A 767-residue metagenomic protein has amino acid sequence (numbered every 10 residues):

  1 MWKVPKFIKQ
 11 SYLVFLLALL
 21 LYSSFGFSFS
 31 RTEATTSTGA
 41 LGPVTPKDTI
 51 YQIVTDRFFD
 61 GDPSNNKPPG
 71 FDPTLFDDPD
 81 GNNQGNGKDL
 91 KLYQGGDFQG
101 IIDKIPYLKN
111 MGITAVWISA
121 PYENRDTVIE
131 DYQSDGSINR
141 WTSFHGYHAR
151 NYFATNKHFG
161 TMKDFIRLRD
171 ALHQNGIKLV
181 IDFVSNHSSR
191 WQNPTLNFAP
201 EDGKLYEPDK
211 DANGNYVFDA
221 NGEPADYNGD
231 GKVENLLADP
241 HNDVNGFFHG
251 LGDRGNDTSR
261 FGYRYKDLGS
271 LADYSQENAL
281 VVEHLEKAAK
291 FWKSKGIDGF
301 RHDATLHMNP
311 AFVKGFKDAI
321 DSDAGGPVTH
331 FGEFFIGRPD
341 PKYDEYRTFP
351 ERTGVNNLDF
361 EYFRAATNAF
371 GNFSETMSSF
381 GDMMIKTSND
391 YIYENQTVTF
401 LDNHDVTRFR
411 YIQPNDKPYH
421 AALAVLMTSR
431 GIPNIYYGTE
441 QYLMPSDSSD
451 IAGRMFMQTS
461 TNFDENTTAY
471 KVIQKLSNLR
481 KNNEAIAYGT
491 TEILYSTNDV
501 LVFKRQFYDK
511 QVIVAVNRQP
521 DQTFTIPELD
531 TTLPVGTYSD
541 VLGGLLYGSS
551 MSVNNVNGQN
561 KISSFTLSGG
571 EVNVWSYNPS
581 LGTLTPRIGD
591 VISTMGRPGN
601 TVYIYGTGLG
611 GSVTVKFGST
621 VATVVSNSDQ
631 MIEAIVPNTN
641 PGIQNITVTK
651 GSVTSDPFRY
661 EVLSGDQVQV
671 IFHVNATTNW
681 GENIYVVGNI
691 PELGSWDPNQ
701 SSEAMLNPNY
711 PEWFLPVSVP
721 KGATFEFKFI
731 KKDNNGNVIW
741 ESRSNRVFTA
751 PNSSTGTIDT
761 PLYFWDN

Functional and structural regions predicted by a protein language model:
Q10-F27: Sec-dependent N-terminal signal peptides of Gram-positive bacterial secreted proteins and lipoproteins
G42-D48, D56-K295, G315-F334, D340-K342 (+1 more regions): Substrate-binding/active-site clefts of carbohydrate-active enzymes
R169-A171, H187, D202, N213 (+11 more regions): Active-site-proximal helices and loops of the catalytic beta/alpha 8
D521, T531-V535, T607-S612, T677-E682 (+2 more regions): Short proline/glycine-enriched turn/loop motifs at strand-loop junctions of beta-rich domains
S552-V556, N560-L567, K732-N767: Structured interaction patches on ligand/partner-binding surfaces of diverse proteins
S580-G611, V653-D666: Beta-strand/beta-sandwich contexts
V636-G642, V719-A723: Surface-exposed, short loops/turns at beta-strand junctions within beta-sandwich domains
A676-T724, K732-P751: Aromatic-rich carbohydrate-binding modules that target alpha-glucans
